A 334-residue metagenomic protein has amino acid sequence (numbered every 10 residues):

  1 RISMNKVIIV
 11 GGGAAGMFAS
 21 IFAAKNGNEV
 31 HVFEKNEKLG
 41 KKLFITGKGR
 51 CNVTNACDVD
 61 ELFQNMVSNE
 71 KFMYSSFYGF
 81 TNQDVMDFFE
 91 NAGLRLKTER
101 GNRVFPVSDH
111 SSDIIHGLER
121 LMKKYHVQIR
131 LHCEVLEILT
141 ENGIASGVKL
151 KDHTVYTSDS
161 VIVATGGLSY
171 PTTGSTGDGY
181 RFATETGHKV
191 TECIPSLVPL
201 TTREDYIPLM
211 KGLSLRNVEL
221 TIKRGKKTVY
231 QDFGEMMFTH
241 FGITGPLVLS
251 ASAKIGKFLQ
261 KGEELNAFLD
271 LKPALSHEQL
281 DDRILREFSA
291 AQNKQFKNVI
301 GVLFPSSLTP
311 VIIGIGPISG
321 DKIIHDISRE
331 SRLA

Functional and structural regions predicted by a protein language model:
N5-V32: N-terminal Rossmann-like FAD-binding beta1-loop-alpha1 element of flavoenzymes
I8-V10, F33, V135, V148 (+3 more regions): Short hydrophobic core segments
A24-K48: Glycine-rich FAD pyrophosphate-binding loop
E37-L39, I45, V53, V59-D60 (+2 more regions): An anion/pyrophosphate-binding glycine-rich loop and adjacent beta-alpha core in soluble alpha-beta enzymes
R50-T98: Glycine-rich active-site loop/strand segments that organize a redox cofactor
M73-T81, G101-R120, Y170-G174, D205 (+1 more regions): Short beta-strand to alpha-helix junction loop
G79-S160: Feature captures the FAD/FMN-dependent oxidoreductase FAD-binding
S160-Y206: Glycine-rich loop(s) and the adjacent beta-strand/alpha-helix scaffold that form part
